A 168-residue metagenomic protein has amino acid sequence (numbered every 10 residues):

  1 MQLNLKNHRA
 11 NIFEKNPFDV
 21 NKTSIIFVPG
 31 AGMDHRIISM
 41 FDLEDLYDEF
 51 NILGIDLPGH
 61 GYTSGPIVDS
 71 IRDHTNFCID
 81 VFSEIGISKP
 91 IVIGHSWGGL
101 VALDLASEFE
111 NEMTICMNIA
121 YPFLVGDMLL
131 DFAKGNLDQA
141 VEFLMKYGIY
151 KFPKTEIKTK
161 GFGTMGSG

Functional and structural regions predicted by a protein language model:
M1-R9: N-terminal cap/lid segment of alpha/beta-hydrolase-fold proteins
H8, Y47-I93: Active-site loop/oxyanion-hole signature of alpha/beta-hydrolase fold enzymes
H8-S64: Conserved HGGG/HGGXW glycine-rich cap/lid loop of the alpha/beta-hydrolase fold
V20-K22, G86-K89, N111: Active-site acidic short loop of glycosyltransferases
P29-A31, P90, G94-S96: Conserved alpha/beta-hydrolase "nucleophile elbow" surrounding the catalytic nucleophile
L100-F143: Flexible "cap/lid" loop of the alpha/beta hydrolase fold
L124-V125, D131-G168: Conserved alpha/beta-hydrolase catalytic His-Asp/Glu region
